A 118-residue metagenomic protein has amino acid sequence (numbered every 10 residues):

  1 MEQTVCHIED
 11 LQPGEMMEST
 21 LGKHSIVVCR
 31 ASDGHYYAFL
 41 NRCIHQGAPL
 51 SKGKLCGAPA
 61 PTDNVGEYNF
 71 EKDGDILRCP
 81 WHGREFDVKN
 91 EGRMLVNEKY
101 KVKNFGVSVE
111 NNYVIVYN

Functional and structural regions predicted by a protein language model:
M1-L21: Zn-dependent metallo-beta-lactamase
E18-Y117: Rieske [2Fe-2S] iron-sulfur-binding domain
